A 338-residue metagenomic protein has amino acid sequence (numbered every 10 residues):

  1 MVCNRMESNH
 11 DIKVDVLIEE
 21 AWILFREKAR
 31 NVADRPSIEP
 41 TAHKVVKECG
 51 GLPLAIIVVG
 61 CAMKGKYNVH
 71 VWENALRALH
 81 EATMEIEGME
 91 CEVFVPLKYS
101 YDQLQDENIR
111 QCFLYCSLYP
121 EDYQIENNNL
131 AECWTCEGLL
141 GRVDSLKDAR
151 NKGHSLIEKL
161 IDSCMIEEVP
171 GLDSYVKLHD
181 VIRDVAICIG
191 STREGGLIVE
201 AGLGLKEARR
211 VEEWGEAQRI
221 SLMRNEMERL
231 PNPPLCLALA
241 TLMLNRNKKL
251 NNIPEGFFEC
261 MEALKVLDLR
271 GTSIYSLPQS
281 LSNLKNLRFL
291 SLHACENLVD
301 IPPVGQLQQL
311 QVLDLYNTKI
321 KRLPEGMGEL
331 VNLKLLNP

Functional and structural regions predicted by a protein language model:
V2-L104, I109-Q111, Y123: Non-catalytic, charged helical/coil tracts that couple and regulate nucleotide-powered enzyme cores
A62-C112, C116-N283, E325-G328, K334-N337: Surface-exposed helical/coil interface segments that assemble multiprotein signaling complexes
I220, L287, L310: Loop-rich non-cytosolic ectodomains and luminal regions
L307: Phosphate/diphosphate ligand-binding glycine-rich loop within oxidoreductases
